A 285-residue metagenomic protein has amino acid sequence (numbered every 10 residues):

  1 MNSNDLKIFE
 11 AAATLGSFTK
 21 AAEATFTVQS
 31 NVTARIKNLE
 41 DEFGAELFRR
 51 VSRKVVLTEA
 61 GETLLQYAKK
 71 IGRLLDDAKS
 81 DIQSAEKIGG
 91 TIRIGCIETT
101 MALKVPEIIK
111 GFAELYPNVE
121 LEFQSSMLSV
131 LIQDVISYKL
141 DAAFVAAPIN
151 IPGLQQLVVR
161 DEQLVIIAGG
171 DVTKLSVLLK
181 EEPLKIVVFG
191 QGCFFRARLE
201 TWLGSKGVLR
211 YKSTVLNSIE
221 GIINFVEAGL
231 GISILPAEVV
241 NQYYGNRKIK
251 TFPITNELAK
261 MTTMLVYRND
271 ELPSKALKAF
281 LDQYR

Functional and structural regions predicted by a protein language model:
E10-V28: Short helix-boundary/capping micro-motifs
L39-E40, F112: Conserved amphipathic alpha-helical core elements
E40-L57: A short LG(V/I)-centered, amphipathic sequence patch enriched for acidic residue(s) preceding the LG motif
G90-P152, G207: Central regulatory/effector-binding core of bacterial HTH transcription factors
M127-I132, I136-K139, V145-A146, F194 (+2 more regions): Hydrophobic hinge/microswitch elements
G153-Q191, A197: Flexible hinge/capping segments at coil-to-helix
K185-K206, P273-L277, L281: Secondary-structure junction motif
F252-R285: A late-sequence structural motif
